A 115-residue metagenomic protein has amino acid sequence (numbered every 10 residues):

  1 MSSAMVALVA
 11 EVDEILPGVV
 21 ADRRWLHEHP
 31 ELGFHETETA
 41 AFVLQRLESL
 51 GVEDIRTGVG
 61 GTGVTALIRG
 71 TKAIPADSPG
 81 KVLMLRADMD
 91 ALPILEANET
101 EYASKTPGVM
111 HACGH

Functional and structural regions predicted by a protein language model:
S2-H111: Acidic/His- and Gly-rich active-site-bordering loop/insert found across diverse amide/peptide-bond hydrolases
